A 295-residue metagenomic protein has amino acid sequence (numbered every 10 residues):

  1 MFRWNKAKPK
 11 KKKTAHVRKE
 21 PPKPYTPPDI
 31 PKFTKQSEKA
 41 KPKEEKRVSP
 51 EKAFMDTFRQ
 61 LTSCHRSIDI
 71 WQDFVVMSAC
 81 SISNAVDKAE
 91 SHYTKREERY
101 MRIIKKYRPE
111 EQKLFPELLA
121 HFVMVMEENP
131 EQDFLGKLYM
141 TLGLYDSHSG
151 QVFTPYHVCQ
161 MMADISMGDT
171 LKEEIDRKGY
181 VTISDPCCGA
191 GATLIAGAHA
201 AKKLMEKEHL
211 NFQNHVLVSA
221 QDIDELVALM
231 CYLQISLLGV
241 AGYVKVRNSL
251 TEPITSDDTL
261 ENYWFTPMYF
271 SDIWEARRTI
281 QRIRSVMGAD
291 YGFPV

Functional and structural regions predicted by a protein language model:
F2-W4, K10-T141: A short N-terminal interaction module
W4, E128, L144-H148, D164-K172 (+1 more regions): Alpha-helix capping at helix-to-loop junctions
A40-E45, V125-N129, L144, H148 (+2 more regions): Generic detector of short, locally flexible boundary/turn motifs and exposed helical patches
L61-I68, H148-F153, V218-Q221: Short, charged/polar micro-motifs that form catalytic or ligand-binding hotspots
V86-S91, S147, L171-I175: Short, solvent-exposed secondary-structure capping/transition elements
D133-D164, G168: Class I SAM-dependent transferase core
Y156-Y263: Conserved S-adenosyl-L-methionine
S256-V295: SAM/dcSAM-binding transferase cores
